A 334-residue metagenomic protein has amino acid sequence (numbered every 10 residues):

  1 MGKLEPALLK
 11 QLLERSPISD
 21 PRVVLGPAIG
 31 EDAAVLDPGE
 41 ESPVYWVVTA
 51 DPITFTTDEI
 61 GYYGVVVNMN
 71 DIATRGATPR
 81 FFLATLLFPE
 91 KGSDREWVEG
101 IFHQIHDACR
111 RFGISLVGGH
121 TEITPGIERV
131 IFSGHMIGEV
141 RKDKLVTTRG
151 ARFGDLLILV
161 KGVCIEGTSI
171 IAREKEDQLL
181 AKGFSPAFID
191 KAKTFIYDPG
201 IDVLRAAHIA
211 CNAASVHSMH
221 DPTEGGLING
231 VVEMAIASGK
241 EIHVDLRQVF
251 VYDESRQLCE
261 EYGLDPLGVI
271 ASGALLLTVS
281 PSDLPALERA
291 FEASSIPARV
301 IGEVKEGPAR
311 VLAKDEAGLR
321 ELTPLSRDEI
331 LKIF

Functional and structural regions predicted by a protein language model:
G2-V160, I165: Glycine-rich phosphate/pyrophosphate-binding loop regions near the starts of catalytic domains
L8, A293-F334: Acidic, Ser/Thr/Pro-rich beta/coil linker or hinge segments at domain junctions
L12-R15, Q104, A108, A206-A213 (+2 more regions): Generic non-transmembrane alpha-helical segments
N68, I101, I105, V231 (+2 more regions): Aromatic/hydrophobic pocket-lining residues that form π-stacking "cages" and hydrophobic walls in ligand
P89-S93, T194-A271: Active-site-proximal betaalpha loop/short-helix elements that scaffold phosphoryl/nucleotidyl transfer chemistry
K142-D198: Phosphate/diphosphate-binding glycine-rich loops and adjacent basic-rich segments that engage nucleotide
S272-T278: A short beta-alpha structural unit
V279-P285: Helix N-cap motif at beta-to-alpha junctions
